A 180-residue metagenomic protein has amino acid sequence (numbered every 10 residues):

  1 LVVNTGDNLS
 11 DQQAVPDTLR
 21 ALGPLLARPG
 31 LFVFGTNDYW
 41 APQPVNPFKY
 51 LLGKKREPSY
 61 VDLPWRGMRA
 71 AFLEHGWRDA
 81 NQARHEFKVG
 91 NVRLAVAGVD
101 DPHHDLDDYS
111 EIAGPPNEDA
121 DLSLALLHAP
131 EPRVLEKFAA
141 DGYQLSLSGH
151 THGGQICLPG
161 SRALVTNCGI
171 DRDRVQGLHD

Functional and structural regions predicted by a protein language model:
L1, R93-P102, L124-H128: Active-site-proximal beta-strand elements of phosphoester/diester hydrolases
L1-K88: Core catalytic region of metal-dependent phosphoesterases/phosphodiesterases, especially metallo-beta-lactamase-like
V2, R28, D121-S123, Q144: Conserved acidic residues
L22-A27, P116-D119, F138-G142: Short, conserved loop/helix-junction motifs that constitute active-site signature segments in enzyme catalytic cores
G76, R93, G142-S146: Glycine-enriched alpha-helix->loop->beta-strand junction motifs that scaffold or abut catalytic
W77-R78, R84-V96, E118-L122, D180: Beta-strand-turn-beta hairpins that frame and shape the catalytic cleft of phosphate-ester-processing enzymes
D101-L106, S110-E118: Active-site-proximal loop/helix segment associated with metal-binding centers of metalloenzymes
P130-D180: Conserved beta-sheet core of the metallophosphoesterase superfamily
